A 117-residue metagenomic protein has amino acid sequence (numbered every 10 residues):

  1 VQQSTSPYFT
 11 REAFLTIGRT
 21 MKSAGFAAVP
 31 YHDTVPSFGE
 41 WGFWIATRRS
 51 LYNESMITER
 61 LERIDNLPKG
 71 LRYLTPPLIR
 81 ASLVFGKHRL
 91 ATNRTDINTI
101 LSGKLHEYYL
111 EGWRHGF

Functional and structural regions predicted by a protein language model:
V1-S4: Conserved beta-strand signature within the Rossmann-like core of class I S-adenosyl-L-methionine
R11-Y31: Conserved Class I S-adenosyl-L-methionine
P30-F117: Soluble small-group transferase modules, centered on the S-adenosyl donor enzyme superfamily
